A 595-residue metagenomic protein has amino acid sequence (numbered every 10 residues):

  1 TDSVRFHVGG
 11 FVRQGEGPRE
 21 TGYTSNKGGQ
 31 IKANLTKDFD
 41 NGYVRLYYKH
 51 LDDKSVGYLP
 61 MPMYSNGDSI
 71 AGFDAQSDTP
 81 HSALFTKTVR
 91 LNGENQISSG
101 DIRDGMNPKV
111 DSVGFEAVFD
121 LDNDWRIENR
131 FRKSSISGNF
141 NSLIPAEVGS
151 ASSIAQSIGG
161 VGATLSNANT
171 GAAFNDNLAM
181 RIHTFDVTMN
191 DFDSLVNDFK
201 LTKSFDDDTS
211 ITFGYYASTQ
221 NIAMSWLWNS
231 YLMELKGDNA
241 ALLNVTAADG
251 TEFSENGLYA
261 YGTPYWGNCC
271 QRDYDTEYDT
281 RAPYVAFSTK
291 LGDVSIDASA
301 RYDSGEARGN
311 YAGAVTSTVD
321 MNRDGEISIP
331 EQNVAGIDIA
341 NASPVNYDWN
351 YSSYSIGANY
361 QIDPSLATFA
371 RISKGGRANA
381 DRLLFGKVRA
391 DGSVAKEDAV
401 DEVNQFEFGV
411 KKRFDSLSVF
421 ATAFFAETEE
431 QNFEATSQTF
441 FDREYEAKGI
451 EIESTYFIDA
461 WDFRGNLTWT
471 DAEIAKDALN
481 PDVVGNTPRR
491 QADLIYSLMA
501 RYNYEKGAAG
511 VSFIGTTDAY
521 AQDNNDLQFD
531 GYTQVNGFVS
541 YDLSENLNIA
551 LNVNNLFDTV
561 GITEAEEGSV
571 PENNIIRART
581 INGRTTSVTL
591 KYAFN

Functional and structural regions predicted by a protein language model:
T1, A33-K37, F115-F119, N197-K203 (+10 more regions): Residues on the lipid-exposed face of transmembrane beta-strands in outer-membrane beta-barrel proteins
T1-Y23, Q30-D38, R45-Y47, E116-F119 (+1 more regions): Predominantly transmembrane beta-strands of Gram-negative outer membrane beta-barrel pores used for transport
S3-F6, N41-L46, W125-I127, D208-I211 (+7 more regions): Repeated loop/turn-to-beta-strand initiation elements of outer-membrane beta-barrel proteins
V8-Q14, L46-D52, N129-K133, F213-T219 (+8 more regions): Transmembrane beta-barrel strands of outer-membrane/channel proteins
S25, T36-D38, Y43-E116, N139-N190 (+2 more regions): Acidic/polar loop-and-plug regions of large Gram-negative outer-membrane beta-barrel proteins
F192, S204, D208-Q220, S225-N229 (+7 more regions): Structural signature of Gram-negative outer-membrane beta-barrels, strongest in the C-terminal barrel of TonB-dependent
D293, S416-E434, F440-N524, S544-N546 (+2 more regions): Gram-negative outer-membrane beta-barrel transporters
G409, N574-N595: Outer-membrane beta-barrel "beta-signal"
